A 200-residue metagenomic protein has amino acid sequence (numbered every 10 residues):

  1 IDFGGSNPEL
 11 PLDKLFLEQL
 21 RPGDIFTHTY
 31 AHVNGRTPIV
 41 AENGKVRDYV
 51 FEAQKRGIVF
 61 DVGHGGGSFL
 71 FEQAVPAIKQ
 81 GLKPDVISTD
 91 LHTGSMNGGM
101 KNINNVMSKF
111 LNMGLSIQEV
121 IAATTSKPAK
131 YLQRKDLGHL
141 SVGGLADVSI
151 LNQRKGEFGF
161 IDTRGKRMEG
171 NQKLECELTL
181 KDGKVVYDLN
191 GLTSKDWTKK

Functional and structural regions predicted by a protein language model:
I1-F60, S68-D85: Histidine/acidic residue-rich metal-binding segments in metalloenzymes
P11, R21, G44-D48, S68-E72 (+5 more regions): Conserved active-site and cofactor/substrate-binding residues in soluble primary-metabolism enzymes
E18, L132, G138-S141, N171 (+1 more regions): Residue "hotspots" at secondary-structure boundaries inside conserved domains
A31, G65, L91: Active-site metal-binding loops of divalent metal-dependent hydrolases
E42-G67, V106-K109, M113, T163-V185: P-loop/Walker A phosphate-binding loop and immediately adjacent motor/lid segment at beta-alpha junctions
E72-Q153: His/Asp/Glu-enriched, well-ordered alpha-helical/loop segment that forms or immediately abuts the divalent-metal
L145-K199: C-terminal cap of metal-dependent C-N hydrolases
